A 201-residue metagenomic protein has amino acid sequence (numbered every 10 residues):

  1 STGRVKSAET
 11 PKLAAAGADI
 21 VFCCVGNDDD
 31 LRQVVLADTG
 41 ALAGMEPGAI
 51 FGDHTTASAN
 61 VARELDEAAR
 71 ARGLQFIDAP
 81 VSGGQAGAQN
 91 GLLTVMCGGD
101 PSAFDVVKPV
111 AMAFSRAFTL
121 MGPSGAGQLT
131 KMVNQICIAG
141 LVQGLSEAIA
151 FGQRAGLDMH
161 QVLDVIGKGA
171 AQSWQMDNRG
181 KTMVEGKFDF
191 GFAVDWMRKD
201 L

Functional and structural regions predicted by a protein language model:
S1-R4: NAD(P)-binding Rossmann-fold cofactor-contacting core
S7-Q75: Rossmann-fold NAD(P) dinucleotide-binding segment
L13, D28, S82, S124 (+2 more regions): Residue-level "edge-of-site" marker
I20-C23, G40, M112, R116 (+1 more regions): Residue-level marker of structural boundaries
V25, T56-I136: Rossmann-fold dinucleotide-binding core
V106, A126-L201: Helical "substrate-binding/catalytic lid" subdomain of Rossmann-like NAD(P)-dependent dehydrogenases/reductases
